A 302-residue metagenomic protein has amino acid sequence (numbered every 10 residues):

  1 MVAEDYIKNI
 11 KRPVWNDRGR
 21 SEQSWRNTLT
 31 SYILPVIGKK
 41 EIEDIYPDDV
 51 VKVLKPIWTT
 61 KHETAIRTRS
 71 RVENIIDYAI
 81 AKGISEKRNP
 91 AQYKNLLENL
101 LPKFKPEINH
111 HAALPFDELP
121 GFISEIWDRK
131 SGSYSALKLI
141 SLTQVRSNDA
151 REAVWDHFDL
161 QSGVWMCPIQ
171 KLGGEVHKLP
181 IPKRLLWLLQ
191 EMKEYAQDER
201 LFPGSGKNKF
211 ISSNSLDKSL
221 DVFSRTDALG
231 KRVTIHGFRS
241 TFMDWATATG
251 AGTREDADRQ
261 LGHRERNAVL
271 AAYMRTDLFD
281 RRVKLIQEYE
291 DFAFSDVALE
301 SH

Functional and structural regions predicted by a protein language model:
M1-T59, I75-Y78, K103: Basic/aromatic-enriched alpha-helical hairpins
A3, R18-S21, W25, T64-R71 (+9 more regions): Hydrophobic (often cysteine-bearing) scaffold residues that line and stabilize catalytic clefts of nucleotide/cofactor
I33, I75-A79, L189-M192, A246 (+1 more regions): Hydrophobic recognition helices of helix-based DNA-binding modules
V50, V72, A150, I235-G250 (+1 more regions): Short, basic/aromatic-rich helical patch in the C-terminal catalytic core of site-specific tyrosine
I57-E73, A81, S85-A153, Q161 (+4 more regions): Basic, Lys/Arg- and aromatic-enriched nucleic-acid-binding interface segment
A113-P120, S162, P180-K231, H236 (+3 more regions): Active-site/catalytic core of tyrosine-dependent DNA strand-transfer enzymes
H157-V164, G230-R232, A251-M274, S295-S301: Short, polar N-cap/turn motifs at the start of nucleic acid-interacting alpha helices
I169-G174, L186, N208, L261-D296: Catalytic-site neighborhood detector that most strongly recognizes the C-terminal catalytic loop/helix of tyrosine
